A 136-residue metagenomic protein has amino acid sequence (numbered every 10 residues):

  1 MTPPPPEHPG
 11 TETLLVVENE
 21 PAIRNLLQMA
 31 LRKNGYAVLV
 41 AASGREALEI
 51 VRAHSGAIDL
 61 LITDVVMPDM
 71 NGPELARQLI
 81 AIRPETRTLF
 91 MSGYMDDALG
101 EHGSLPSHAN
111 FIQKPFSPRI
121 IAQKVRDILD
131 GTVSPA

Functional and structural regions predicted by a protein language model:
M1-L15, H102: Disordered, acidic interdomain junction associated with two-component signaling
E18: Conserved acidic carboxylate
N25-K33: Charged docking surfaces used in two-component/phosphorelay signaling
Q28, V40-L60: Acidic, metal-coordinating helix/loop segments flanking the phosphotransfer/catalytic sites of two-component signaling
S43-E46, N71-L75: Acidic catalytic/metal-coordinating carboxylates
D64: Active-site residues of response regulator receiver
M67: Receiver (REC) domain active-site loop signature in two-component systems and cognate sites in sensor histidine kinases
E74, Q78-A81, E85-Q113, R119-R126: Alpha4 helix (beta4-alpha4-beta5 surface) of REC/receiver domains from two-component response regulators
